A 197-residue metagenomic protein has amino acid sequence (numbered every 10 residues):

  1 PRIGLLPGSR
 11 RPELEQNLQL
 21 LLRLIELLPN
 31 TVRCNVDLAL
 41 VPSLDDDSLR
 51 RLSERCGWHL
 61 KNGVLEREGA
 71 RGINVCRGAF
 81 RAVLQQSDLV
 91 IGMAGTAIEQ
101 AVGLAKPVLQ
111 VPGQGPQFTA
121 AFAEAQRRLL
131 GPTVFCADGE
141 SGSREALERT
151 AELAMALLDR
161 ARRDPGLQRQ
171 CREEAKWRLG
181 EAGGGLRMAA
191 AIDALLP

Functional and structural regions predicted by a protein language model:
P1-P197: Nucleotide-activated sugar donor-binding and catalytic core shared by glycosyltransferases and related lipid-linked
